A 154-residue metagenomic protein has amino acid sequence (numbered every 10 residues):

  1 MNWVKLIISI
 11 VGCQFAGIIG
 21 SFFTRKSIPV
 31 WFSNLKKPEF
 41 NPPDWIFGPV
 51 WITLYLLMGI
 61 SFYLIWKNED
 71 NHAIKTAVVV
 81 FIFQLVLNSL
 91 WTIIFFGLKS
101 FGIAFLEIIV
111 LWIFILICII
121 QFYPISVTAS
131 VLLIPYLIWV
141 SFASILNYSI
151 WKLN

Functional and structural regions predicted by a protein language model:
M1-F22: N-terminal signal-anchor transmembrane alpha helix
I18, S89-I93, L116-I119, Y148: Alpha-helical transmembrane segments of multipass membrane proteins
S27-N41: Cytosolic, membrane-interface loops and tails of multi-pass inner-membrane proteins
P42-L56, S100-L111: Membrane-interface loop-to-helix entry segments
L56-T92: Helix-adjacent hinge/juxtasegments
D70-N71, I93-G102, Y123-V127, W151-N154: Membrane-interface helix caps and helix-loop-helix hairpins in membrane proteins
F81-L87, F105-C118, Y136-V140: Hydrophobic alpha-helical segments of small multi-pass membrane proteins
Y123-N154: Terminal transmembrane helical module of multi-pass membrane proteins
